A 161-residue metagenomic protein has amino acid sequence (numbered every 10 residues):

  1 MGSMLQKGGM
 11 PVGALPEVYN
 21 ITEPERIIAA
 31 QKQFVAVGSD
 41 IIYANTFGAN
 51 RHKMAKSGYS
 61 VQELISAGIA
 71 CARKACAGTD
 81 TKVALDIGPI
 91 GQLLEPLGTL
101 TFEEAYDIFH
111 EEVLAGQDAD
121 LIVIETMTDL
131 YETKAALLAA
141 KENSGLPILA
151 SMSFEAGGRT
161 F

Functional and structural regions predicted by a protein language model:
M1-F161: Domain-level signal for soluble alpha/beta catalytic cores
